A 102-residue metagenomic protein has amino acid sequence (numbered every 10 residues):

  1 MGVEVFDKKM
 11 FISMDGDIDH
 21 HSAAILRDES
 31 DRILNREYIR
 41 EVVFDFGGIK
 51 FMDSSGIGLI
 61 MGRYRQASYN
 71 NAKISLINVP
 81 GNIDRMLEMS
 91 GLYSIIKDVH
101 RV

Functional and structural regions predicted by a protein language model:
M1-K50, R65-V102: STAS-like cytosolic regulatory interaction modules
I60-R63: Aromatic/hydrophobic pocket-lining residues that form π-stacking "cages" and hydrophobic walls in ligand
